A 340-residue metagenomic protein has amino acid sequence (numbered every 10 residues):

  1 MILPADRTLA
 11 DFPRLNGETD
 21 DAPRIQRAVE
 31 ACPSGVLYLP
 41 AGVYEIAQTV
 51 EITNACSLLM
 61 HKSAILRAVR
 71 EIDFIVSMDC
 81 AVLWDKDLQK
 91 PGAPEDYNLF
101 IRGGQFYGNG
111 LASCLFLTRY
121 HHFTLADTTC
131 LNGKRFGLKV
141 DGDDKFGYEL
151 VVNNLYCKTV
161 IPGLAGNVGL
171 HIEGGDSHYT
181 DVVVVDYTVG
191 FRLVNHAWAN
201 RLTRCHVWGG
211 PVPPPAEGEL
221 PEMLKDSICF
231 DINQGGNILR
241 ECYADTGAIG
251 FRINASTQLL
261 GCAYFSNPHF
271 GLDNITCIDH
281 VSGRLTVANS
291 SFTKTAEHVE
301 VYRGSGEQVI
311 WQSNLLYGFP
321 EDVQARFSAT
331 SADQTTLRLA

Functional and structural regions predicted by a protein language model:
M1-I2, V69-C80, I101: Sequence/structural signature of small/polar-enriched beta-strand/turn repeats that build beta-strand-rich repeat
M1-L9, W311-Q312, Y317-L339: Glycine-rich, low-complexity segments
L9-P40, T330, L337-R338: Acidic Gly/Asp/Thr-rich repetitive segments characteristic of extracellular carbohydrate-active and adhesion proteins
Q26, E30, S34-I72, F106 (+1 more regions): N-terminal extracellular ligand-recognition/capping segment immediately after the signal peptide
L39, S57-H61, D96-R102, F123-D127 (+9 more regions): All-beta strand scaffolds that present successive hydrophobic residues in beta-strands
A47-T49, R67-D73, N109-L115, K134-V140 (+7 more regions): Short glycine/acidic-rich loop motifs that flank beta-strands on beta-rich extracellular proteins
S77-D96, A329-A340: Extracellular polysaccharide-degrading/modifying enzymes targeting complex plant/algal/animal polysaccharides
G92-D186: Right-handed parallel beta-helix
